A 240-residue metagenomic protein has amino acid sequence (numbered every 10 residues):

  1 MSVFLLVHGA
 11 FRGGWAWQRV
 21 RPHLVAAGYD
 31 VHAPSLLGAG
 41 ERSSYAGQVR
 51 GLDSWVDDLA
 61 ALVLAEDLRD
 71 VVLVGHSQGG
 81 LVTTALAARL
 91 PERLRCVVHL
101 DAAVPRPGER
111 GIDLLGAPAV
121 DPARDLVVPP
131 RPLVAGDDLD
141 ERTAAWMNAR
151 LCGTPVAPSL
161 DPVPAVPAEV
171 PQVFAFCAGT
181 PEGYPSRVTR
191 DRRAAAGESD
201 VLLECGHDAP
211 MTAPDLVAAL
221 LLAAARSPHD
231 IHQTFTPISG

Functional and structural regions predicted by a protein language model:
S2-S43: Conserved HGGG/HGGXW glycine-rich cap/lid loop of the alpha/beta-hydrolase fold
D30-V71, A88, L114-A117: Active-site loop/oxyanion-hole signature of alpha/beta-hydrolase fold enzymes
V74-G79, T83: Gly/Ala-rich beta-loop-alpha elbow adjacent to hydrolase catalytic centers
A88-L94, V98-P130, G183-R192, F235: Flexible "cap/lid" loop of the alpha/beta hydrolase fold
N148-V166: Active-site nucleophile elbow and catalytic-triad environment of alpha/beta-hydrolase enzymes
V166-Q172, A196-E198: Short, proline-enriched alpha-helix->beta-strand connector loops that line the catalytic pocket of alpha/beta-hydrolase
F174-F176: Short beta-strand/loop motif that positions the catalytic acidic residue of the alpha/beta-hydrolase fold
A178-M211, A223-A225: Conserved loop-alpha-helix segment in the C-terminal half of the alpha/beta-hydrolase fold that carries the catalytic
